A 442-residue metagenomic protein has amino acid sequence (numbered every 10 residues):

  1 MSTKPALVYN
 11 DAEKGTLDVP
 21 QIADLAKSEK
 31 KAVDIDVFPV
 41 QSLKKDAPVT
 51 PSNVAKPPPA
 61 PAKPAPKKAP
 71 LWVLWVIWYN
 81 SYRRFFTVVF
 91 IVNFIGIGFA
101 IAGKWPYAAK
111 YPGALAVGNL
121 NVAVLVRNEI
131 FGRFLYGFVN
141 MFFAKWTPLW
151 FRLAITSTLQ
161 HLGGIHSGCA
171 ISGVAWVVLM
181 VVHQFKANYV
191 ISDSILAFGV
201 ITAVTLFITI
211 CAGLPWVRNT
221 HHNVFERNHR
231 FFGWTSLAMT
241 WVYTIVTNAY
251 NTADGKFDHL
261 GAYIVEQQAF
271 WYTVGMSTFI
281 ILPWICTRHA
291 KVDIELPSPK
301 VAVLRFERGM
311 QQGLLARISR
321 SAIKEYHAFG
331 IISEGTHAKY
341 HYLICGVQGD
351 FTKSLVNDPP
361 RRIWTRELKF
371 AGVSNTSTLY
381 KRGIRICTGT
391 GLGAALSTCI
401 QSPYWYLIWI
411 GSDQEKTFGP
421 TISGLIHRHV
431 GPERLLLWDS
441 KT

Functional and structural regions predicted by a protein language model:
M1-T442: FNR-like FAD-binding dehydrogenase module
